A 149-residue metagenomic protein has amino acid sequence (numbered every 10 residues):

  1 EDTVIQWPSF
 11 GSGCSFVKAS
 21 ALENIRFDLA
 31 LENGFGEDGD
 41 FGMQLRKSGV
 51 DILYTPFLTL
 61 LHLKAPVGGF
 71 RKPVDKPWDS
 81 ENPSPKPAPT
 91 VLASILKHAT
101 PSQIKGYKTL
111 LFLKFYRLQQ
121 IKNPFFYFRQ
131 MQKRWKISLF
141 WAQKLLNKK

Functional and structural regions predicted by a protein language model:
D2-V17, K76-N82: A recurrent flexible, glycine/aromatic-enriched loop bordering the glycosyltransferase active site that acts as
F16, Y54, P85: Short aromatic/basic micro-patch
S20-E23, T59: Short, well-ordered alpha-helical scaffold segment located in the soluble/lumenal catalytic or ligand-binding core
N33-F41: Acidic donor-binding loop at a coil-to-helix junction in glycosyltransferase catalytic cores that engages
F41-Q44, L60: Short active-site alpha-helical segment characteristic of glycosyltransferases and processive polysaccharide synthases
T55-W78: Active-site donor/metal-binding and catalytic loop motifs of nucleotide-sugar-dependent glycosylation enzymes
F70-I104, K148: Catalytic core of nucleotide-sugar-dependent glycosyltransferases
T100-K149: Non-catalytic, C-terminal membrane-associated alpha-helical segments of glycosyltransferases
